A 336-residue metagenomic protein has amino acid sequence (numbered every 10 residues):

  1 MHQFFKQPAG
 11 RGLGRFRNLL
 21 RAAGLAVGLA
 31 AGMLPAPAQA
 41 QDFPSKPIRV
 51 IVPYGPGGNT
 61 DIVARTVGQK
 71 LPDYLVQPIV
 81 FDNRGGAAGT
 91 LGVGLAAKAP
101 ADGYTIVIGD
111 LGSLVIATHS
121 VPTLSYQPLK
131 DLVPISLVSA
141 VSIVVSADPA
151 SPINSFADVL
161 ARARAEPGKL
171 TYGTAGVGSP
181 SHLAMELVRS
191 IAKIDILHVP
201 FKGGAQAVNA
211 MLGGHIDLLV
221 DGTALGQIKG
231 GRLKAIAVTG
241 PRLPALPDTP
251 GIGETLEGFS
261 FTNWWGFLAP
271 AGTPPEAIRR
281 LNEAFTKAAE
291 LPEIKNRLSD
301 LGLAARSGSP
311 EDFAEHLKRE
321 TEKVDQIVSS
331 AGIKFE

Functional and structural regions predicted by a protein language model:
M1-N18: N-terminal secretory signal peptides that target proteins for export/translocation
H2, S45-P47, I191-I194, I236 (+1 more regions): An extracytoplasmic/periplasmic, membrane-proximal ligand-sensing/linker region
R15, L20-M33: Bacterial N-terminal signal peptides
L34-A40: Sec/Tat signal peptide C-region and signal peptidase I cleavage site
A40-K130, K169, V177, K193-T223 (+3 more regions): N-terminal (or domain-start) structured segment
K98-Y104, H119-K202, I252, T262-R297: Hinge/capping helix and adjacent helix->loop/strand transition within the periplasmic-binding protein
D110-L111, P149, G222-A224, G240 (+1 more regions): Short secondary-structure boundary segments
Q127-L137, D195-V199, D217, L225-S260 (+1 more regions): Short beta-strand->loop
